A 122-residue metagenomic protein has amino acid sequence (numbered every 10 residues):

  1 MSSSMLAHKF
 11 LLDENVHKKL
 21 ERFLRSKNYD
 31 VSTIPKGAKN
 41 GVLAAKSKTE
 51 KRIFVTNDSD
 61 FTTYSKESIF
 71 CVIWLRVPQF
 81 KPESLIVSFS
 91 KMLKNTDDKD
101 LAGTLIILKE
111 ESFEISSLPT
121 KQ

Functional and structural regions predicted by a protein language model:
M1-S2, H8, T96-Q122: Charged phosphate-binding loop/patch that engages nucleotide di/tri-phosphates or the phosphate backbone of nucleic
H8-R52: N-terminal first-folded block
I34-N40, D60, V77-P82: Short, acidic/turn-prone active-site loops that include or flank metal/cofactor- and phosphate-binding residues
N40-A45, E67, K81-S90: Short, charged, surface-exposed secondary-structure boundary motifs
S47-S65: Acidic, metal-binding active-site segment of PIN/NYN-like and related structure-specific nucleases
K66-W74: Ligand-binding "clamshell"
I73-E111: Ser/Thr/Gly-rich flexible loops in soluble cytosolic domains mediating phosphotransfer, phosphorylation
